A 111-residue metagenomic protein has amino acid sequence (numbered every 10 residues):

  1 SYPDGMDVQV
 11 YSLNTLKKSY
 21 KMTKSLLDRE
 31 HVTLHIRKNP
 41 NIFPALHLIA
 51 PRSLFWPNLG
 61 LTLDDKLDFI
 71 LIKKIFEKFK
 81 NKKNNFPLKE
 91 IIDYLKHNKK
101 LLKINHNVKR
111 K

Functional and structural regions predicted by a protein language model:
S1-L59, L67, K74, E90-K111: Conserved core of the sugar-phosphate nucleotidyltransferase
D4, T62-L63, K80-N81: A short, ordered amphipathic alpha-helix with a cationic face
Q9, T62, N84: Residues that recognize and position ribonucleotide moieties
L26, K80-F86: Cytochrome P450 catalytic domain signature, combining two hallmark sequence patches
I72, E77-K82: A hydrophobic, small-residue-rich beta->alpha segment in the mid-to-C-terminal subdomain of diverse proteins
